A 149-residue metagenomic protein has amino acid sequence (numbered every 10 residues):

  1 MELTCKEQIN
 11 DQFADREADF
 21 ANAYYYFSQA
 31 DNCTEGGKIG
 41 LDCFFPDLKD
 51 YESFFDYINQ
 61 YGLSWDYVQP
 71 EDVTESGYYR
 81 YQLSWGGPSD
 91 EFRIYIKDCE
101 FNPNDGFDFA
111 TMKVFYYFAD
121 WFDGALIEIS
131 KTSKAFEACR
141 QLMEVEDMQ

Functional and structural regions predicted by a protein language model:
M1-T74: Long, contiguous N-terminal structural blocks used for assembly/anchoring
K6, K38, K49, K97 (+2 more regions): Context-gated lysine
Y25, N32, R93-Y95, N104 (+1 more regions): Generic alpha-helix signal with a bias toward terminal, lower-confidence helices and secondary-structure junctions
E35-I39, Y61, S76, W85-G86 (+3 more regions): Feature targets compositionally biased, intrinsically disordered low-complexity regions with long contiguous runs
G40-F44, D66, Y81, E91 (+2 more regions): Intrinsically disordered, low-complexity, compositionally biased regions/tails
E52-P103: Amphipathic, interaction-prone secondary-structure segments
E100-Q149: Polybasic, proline/glycine-rich intrinsically disordered low-complexity segments
